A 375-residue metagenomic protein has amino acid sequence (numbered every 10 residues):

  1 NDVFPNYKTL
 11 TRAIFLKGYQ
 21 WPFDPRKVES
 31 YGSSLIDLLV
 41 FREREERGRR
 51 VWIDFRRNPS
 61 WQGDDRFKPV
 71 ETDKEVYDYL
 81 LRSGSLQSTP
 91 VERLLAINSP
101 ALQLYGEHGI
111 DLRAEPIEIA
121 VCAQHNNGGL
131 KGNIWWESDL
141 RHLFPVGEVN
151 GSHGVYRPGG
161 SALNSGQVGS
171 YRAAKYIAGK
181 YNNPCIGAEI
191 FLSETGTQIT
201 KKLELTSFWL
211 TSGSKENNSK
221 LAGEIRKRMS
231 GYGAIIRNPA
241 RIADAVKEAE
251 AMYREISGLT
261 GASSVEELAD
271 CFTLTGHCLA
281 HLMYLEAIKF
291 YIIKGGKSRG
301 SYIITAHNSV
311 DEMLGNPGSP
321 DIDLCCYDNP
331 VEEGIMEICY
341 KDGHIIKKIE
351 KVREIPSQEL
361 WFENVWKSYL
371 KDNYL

Functional and structural regions predicted by a protein language model:
N1-Q103: An anion/pyrophosphate-binding glycine-rich loop and adjacent beta-alpha core in soluble alpha-beta enzymes
R82-Q87, G151-G159, V265: Glycine- and acidic
L104-R141: FAD/FMN-dependent oxidoreductases across multiple families
N127-S138, Y156-G160, K180, F191: Hydrophobic alpha-helical bundle architecture
E137-R157: Short FAD-binding loop at a beta-strand-to-alpha-helix junction that anchors the flavin cofactor in diverse
S152-I177: A conserved FAD-binding loop/helix module that cradles the flavin
N182-V265: Long, amphipathic alpha-helical stalk/connector segments used for oligomerization, subunit docking, or mechanical
E255-L375: C-terminal amphipathic alpha-helical interaction region
